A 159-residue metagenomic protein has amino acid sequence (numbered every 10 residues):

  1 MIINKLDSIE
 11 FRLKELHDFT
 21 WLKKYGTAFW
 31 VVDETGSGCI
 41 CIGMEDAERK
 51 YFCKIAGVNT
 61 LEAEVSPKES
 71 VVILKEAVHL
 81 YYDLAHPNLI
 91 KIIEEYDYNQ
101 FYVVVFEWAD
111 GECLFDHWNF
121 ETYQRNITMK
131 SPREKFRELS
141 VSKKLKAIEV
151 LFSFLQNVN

Functional and structural regions predicted by a protein language model:
M1-W30: Juxta-kinase regulatory segment immediately upstream of eukaryotic protein kinase catalytic domains
S37-H79: ATP-binding glycine-rich loop module of kinase domains
A77-P87: Structural motif at the C-terminus of the N-lobe alphaC helix and the adjacent alphaC-beta4 loop of the Hanks-type
E95: Activation-segment/catalytic-loop signature of the eukaryotic protein kinase fold
N99-C113: Conserved short submotifs of the Hanks-type protein kinase catalytic core that shape the nucleotide-binding pocket
A109-S131: Structural motif in protein kinase domains
R137-I148: Short alpha-helical scaffold element within the canonical Hanks-type protein kinase domain
S153-N159: Protein kinase catalytic-loop region centered on the HRD/HxD motif
